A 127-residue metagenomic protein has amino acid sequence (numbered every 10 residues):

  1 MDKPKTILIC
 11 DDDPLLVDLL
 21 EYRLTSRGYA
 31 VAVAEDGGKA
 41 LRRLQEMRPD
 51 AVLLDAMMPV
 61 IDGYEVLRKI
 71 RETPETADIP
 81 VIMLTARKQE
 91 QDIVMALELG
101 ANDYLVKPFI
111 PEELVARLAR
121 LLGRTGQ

Functional and structural regions predicted by a protein language model:
D18-S26: Charged docking surfaces used in two-component/phosphorelay signaling
V33-A51: Acidic, metal-coordinating helix/loop segments flanking the phosphotransfer/catalytic sites of two-component signaling
A34-G38, I93, P111: Conserved Asp/Asn-Gly motif in the active-site loop of CheY-like receiver
M58: Receiver (REC) domain active-site loop signature in two-component systems and cognate sites in sensor histidine kinases
N102: Short, glycine/charged-rich "phosphate-handling" switch motifs in NTP-dependent and phosphotransfer domains
F109-A119: C-terminal output helix
